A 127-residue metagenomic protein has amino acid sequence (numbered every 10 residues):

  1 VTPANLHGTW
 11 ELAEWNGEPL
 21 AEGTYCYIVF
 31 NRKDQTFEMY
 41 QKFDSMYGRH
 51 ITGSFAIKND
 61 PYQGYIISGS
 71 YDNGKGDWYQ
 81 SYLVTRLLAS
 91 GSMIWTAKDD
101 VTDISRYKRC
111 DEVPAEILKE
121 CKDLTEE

Functional and structural regions predicted by a protein language model:
V1-E11, C121-T125: N-terminal helix-cap/turn-to-beta initiation motif at the start of protein domains
L6, Y27-F37, K58-Y62, V84-M93 (+1 more regions): Short, solvent-exposed coil/turn segments at beta-strand boundaries
L6-T36, S70-W78: Short, solvent-exposed loop/hinge segments that bridge or flank secondary-structure elements
L12, R49-I51, R109: Residue-level detector of beta-propeller blades
E14-N16, M39-F43, S68-S70, T96-D99: Beta-turn initiation residues at beta-strand->coil junctions
A21-Y65: N-terminal glycine/threonine-rich, aromatic-flanked beta-hairpin/loop signature
G64-E127: Beta-sheet ligand-binding and adhesion/scaffold domains
